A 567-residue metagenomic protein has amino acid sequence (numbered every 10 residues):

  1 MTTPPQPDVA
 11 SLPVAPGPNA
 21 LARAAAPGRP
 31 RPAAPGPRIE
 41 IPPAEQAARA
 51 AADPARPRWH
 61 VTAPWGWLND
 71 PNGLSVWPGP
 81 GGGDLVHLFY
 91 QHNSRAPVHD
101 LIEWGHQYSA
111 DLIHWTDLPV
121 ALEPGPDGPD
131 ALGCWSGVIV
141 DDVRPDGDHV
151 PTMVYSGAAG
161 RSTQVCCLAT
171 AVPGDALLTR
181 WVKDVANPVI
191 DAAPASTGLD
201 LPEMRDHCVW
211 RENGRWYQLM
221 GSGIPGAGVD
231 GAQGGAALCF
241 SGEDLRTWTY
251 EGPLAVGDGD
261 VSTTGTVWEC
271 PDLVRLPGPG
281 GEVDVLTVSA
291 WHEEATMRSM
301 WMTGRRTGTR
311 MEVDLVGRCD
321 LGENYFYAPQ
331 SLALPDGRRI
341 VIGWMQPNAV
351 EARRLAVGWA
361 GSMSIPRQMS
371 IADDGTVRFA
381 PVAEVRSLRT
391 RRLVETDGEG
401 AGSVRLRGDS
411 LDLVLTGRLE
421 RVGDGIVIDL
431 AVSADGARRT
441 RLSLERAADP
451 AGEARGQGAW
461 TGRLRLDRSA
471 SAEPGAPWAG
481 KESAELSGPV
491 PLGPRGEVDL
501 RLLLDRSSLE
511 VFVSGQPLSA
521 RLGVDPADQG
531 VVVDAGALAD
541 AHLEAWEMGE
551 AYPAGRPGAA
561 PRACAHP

Functional and structural regions predicted by a protein language model:
M1-D206, R211-T263, P277-G322, G343-V394 (+3 more regions): Beta-rich carbohydrate-recognition and catalytic domains
A25, P42-A47, G280, T303-P567: Beta-rich accessory regions
G265-C270: Catalytic-domain carbohydrate-binding cleft regions of carbohydrate-active enzymes
